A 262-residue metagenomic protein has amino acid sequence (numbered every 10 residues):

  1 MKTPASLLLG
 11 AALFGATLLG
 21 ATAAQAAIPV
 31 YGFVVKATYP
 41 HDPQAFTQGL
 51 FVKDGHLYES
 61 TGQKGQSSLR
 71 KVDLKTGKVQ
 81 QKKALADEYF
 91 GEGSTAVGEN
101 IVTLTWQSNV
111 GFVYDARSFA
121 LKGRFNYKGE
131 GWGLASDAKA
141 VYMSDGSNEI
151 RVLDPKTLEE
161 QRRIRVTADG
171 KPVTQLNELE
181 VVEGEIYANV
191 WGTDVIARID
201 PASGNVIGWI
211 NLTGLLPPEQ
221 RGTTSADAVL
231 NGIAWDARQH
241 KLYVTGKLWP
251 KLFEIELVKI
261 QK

Functional and structural regions predicted by a protein language model:
A27-Q44, L74-K78: A short helix->beta-strand "capping" segment at the edge of beta-propeller domains
K36-S68, K83-T95, G246-L248: Beta-strand-rich domains and repeat architectures in extracellular enzymes and scaffolds, especially beta-propellers
A37-Y39, A84-D87, R163-P172, G208-T224: Surface-exposed loop and turn segments in beta-propeller and other repeat-based domains that flank or scaffold
P43-D54, D87-G98, Y127-A138, G170-G184 (+1 more regions): Beta-rich, blade/repeat-based domains predominating in secreted/periplasmic proteins but also intracellular
E59-Q63, I101-S108, V141-S147, A188-G192 (+1 more regions): Conserved beta-strand positions in repeat-built beta-propeller and related beta-rich domains
D73-G77, D115-F119, P155-L158, D200-G204 (+1 more regions): Short loop/turn segments that connect beta-strands within beta-propeller blades
G77-V113, A120-G131: Blade-loop segments of beta-propeller domains
G111-D169: Hydrophobic, well-structured mid-protein blocks that either form specific transmembrane helices
